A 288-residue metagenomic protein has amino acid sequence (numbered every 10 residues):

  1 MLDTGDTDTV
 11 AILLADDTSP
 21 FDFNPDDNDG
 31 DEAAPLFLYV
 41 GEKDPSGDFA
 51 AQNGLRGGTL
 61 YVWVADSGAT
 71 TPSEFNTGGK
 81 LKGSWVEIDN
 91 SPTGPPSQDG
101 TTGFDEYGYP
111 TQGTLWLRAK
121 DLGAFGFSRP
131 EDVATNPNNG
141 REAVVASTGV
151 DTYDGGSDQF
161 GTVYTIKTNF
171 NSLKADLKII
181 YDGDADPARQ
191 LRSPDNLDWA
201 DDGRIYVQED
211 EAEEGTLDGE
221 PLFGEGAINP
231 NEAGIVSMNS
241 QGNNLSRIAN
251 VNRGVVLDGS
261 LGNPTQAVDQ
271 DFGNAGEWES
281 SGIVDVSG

Functional and structural regions predicted by a protein language model:
L2-G288: Sequence/structural signature of beta-propeller domains
